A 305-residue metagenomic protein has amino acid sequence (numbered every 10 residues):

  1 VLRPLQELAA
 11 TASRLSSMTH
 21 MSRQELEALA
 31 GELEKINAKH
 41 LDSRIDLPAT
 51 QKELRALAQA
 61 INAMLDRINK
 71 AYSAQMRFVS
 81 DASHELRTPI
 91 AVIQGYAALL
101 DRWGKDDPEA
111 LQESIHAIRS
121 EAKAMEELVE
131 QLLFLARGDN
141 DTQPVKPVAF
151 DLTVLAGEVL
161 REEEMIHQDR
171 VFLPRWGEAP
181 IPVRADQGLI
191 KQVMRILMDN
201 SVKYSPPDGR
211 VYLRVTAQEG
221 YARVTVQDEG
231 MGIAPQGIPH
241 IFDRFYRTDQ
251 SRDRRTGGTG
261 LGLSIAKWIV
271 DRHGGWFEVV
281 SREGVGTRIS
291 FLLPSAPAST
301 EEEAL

Functional and structural regions predicted by a protein language model:
V1-V79, A97-D101, R137, R244 (+4 more regions): Membrane-proximal HAMP signal-relay module
N69, D101-P108, H116: Short acidic helix/loop segment immediately C-terminal to the autophosphorylated histidine in two-component histidine
S120-M125: Short alpha-helical segment of the dimerization/phosphotransfer core of two-component systems
N140-V145, E178-A185: Conserved micro-motifs of the catalytic ATP-binding
K146-R161: A conserved beta-strand-to-alpha-helix junction within the catalytic ATP-binding
L152, G232-D243: Short helix N-cap motif at coil->helix boundaries in the Bergerat
S201-V202: Short helix-loop "hinge" at the ATP-lid/N-box region of the Bergerat-fold HATPase_c
V270-L305: C-terminal end segment of the histidine kinase catalytic
